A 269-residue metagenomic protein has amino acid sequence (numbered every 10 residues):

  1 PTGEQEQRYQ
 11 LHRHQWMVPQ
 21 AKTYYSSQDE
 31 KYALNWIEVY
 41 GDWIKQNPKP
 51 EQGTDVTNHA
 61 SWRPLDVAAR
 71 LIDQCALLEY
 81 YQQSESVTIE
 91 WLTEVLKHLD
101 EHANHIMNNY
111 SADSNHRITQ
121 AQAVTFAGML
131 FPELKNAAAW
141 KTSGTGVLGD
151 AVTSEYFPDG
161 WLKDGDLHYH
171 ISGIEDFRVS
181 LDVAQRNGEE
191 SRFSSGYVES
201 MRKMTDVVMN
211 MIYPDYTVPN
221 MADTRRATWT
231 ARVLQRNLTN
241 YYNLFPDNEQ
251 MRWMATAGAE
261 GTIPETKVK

Functional and structural regions predicted by a protein language model:
P1-A112, I118-T125, G149: Extracellular glycan-targeting catalytic surfaces
T23-I37, L78-D100, G128-T145, A184-R202 (+1 more regions): Structural helix-adjacent loops and short alpha-helical linkers that scaffold large soluble proteins
Y25, I44, P48, C75 (+11 more regions): Hydrophobic/aromatic-lined pockets within catalytic cores
D42-K49, L96-N108, G146-D159, E199-Y216: Short, mixed-charge aromatic SLiMs
H59, D113, L162-D166: Alpha-helix N-cap/helix-initiation motif
P64, A68, T93, K97-D100 (+5 more regions): An alpha-helix initiation/capping motif
E90-W91, I118, M129-E190: The feature captures the catalytic groove of carbohydrate-active enzymes
W161-K269: Carbohydrate-active enzyme catalytic cores, enriched for enzymes that act on polyanionic acidic polysaccharides
